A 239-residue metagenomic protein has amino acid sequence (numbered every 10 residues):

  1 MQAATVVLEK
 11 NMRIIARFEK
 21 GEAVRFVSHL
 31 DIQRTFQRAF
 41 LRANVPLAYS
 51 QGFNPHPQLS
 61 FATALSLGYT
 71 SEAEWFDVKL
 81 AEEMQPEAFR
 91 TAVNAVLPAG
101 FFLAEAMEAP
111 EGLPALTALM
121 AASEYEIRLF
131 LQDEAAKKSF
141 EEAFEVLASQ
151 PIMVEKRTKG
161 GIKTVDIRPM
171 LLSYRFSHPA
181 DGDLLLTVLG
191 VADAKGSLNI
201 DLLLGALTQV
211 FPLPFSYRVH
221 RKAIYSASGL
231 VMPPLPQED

Functional and structural regions predicted by a protein language model:
M1-E9: Charged, low-complexity intrinsically disordered regulatory segments in eukaryotic signaling
L8, S149-D239: Core RNA-modification/binding signature centered on pseudouridine synthases
R17-E19, A23, V27, R42: Extended, well-folded interaction surfaces typified by the phenylalanyl-tRNA synthetase beta subunit core
F18, V78-M84, I127-D133, V188-A192: Short beta-strand-to-loop capping motifs
A48-L80: Short, charge-patterned binding micro-sites
E72-E126: Ordered, amphipathic secondary-structure segments that act as subunit-interaction surfaces in large macromolecular
E87-L97, K138-A148, L203-L204: Short amphipathic alpha-helices in soluble, non-transmembrane regions that often serve as interface/regulatory elements
